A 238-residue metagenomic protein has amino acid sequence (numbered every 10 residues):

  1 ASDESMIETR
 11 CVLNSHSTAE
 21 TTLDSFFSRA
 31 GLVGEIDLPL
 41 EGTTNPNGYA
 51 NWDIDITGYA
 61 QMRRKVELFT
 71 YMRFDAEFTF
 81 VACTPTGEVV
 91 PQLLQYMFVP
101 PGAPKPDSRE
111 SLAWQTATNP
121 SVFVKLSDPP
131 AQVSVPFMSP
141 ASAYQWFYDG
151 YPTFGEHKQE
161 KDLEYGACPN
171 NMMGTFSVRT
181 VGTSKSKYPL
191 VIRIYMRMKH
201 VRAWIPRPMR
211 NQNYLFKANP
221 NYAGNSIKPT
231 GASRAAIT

Functional and structural regions predicted by a protein language model:
A1-T238: Viral structural modules
